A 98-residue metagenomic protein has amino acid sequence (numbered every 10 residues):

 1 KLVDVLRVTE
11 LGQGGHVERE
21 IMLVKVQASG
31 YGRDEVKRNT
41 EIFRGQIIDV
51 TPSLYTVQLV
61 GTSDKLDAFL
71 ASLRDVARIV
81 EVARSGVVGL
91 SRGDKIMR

Functional and structural regions predicted by a protein language model:
K1-R98: Long, contiguous binding/interaction regions
